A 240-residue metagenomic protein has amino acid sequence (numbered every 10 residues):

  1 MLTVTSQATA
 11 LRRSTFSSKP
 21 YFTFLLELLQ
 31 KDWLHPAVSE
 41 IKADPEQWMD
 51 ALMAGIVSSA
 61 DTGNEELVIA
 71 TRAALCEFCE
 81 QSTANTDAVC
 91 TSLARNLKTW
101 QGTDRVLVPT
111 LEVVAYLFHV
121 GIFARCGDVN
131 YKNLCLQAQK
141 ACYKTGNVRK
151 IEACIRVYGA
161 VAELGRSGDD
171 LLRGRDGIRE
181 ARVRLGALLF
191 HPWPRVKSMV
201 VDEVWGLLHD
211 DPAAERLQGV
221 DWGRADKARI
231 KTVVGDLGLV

Functional and structural regions predicted by a protein language model:
M1-V240: Extended, low-complexity, acidic/polar intrinsically disordered regions that flank or interrupt HEAT/TOG/ARM solenoid
